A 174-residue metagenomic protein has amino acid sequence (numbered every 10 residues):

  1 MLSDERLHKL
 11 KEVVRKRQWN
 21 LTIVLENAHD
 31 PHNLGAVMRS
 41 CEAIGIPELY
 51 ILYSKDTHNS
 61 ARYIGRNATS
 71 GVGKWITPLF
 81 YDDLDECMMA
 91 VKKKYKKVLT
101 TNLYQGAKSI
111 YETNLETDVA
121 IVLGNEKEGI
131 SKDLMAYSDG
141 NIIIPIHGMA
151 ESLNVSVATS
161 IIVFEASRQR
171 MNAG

Functional and structural regions predicted by a protein language model:
L2-G106: RNA substrate-binding interface of SAM-dependent RNA methyltransferases
H32-G35, I130, V155: Short glycine/serine/threonine-rich phosphate/pyrophosphate-binding segments that cradle anionic phosphate groups
P47, V119, D139: Conserved acidic residues
S54-D56, E126-E128, I146-A150: Short, acidic/turn-prone active-site loops that include or flank metal/cofactor- and phosphate-binding residues
A61-I64, I110-T113, D133: Short, well-ordered secondary-structure micro-motifs
L115-T117: Charged helix-capping and loop-helix junction motifs
K132-G174: Structured adenosyl-cofactor binding patch, chiefly the S-adenosyl-L-methionine
